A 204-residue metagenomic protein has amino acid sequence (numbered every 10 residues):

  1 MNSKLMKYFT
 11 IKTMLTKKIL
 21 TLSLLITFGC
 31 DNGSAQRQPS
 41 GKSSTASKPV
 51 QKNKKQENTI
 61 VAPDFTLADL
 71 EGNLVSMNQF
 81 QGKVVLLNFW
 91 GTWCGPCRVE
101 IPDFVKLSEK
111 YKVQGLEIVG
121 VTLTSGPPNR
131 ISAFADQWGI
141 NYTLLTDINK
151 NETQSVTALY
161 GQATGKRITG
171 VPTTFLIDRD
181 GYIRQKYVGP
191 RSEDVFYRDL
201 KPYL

Functional and structural regions predicted by a protein language model:
M1-D64: N-terminal targeting signals for export/organelle localization
T59, D64-V85: A short beta-strand-turn-helix
F65-T66, V75, T143, R184-Y187: Structural signal for short hydrophobic segments within the conserved structured cores of catalytic domains across
Q81, F89-K106: Conserved redox-active cysteine motifs that mediate thiol-disulfide chemistry, especially di-cysteine Cys-X(1-2)-Cys
V84, S108-K112, R191, L200 (+1 more regions): Sec/Tat-exported extracytoplasmic proteins
L87, V119-V121, T143-L145: Rossmann-like NAD(H)/NADP(H) cofactor-binding core
V99-I140, K150-G161: Structural microenvironment flanking redox-active thiols in thiol-disulfide oxidoreductases
W138-I140, I148-K201: Thiol/disulfide oxidoreductase modules built on the thioredoxin-like
